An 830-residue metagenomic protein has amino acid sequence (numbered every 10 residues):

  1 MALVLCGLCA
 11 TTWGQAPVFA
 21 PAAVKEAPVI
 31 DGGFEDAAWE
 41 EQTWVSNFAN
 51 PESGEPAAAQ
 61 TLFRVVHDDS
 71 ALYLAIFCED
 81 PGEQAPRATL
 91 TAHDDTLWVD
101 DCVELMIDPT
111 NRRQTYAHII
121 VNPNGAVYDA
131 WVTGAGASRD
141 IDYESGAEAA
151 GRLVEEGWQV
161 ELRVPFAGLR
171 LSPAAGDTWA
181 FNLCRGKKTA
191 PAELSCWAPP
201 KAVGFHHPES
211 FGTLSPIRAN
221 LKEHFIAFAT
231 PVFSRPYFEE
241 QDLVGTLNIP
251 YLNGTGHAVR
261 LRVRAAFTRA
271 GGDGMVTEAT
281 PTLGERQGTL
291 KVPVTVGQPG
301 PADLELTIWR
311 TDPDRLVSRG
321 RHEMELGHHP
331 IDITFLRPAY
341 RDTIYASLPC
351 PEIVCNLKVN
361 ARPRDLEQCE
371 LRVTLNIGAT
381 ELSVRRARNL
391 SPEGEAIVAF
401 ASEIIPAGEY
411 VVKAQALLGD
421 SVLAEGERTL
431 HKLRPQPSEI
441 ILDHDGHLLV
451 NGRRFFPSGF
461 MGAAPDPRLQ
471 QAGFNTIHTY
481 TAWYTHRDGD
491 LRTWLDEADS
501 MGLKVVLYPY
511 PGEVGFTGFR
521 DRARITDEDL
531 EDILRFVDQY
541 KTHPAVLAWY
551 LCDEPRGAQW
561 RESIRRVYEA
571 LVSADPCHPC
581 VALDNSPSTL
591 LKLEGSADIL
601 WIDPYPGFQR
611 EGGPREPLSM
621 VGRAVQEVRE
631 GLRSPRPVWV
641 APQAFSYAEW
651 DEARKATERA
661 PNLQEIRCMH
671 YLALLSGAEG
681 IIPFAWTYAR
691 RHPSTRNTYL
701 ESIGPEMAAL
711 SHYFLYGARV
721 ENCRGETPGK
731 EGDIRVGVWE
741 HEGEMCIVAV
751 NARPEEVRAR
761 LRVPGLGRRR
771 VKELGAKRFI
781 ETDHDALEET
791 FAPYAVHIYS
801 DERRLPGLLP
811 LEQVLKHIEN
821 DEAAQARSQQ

Functional and structural regions predicted by a protein language model:
Q15-M275, A279, V294, D303-T307 (+1 more regions): Structural preference for beta-rich elements and adjacent junctions enriched in aromatics
S421-Q470, V581: N-terminal carbohydrate-binding accessory modules
D466-F536, W560-P579, R615-V621: Aromatic-lined substrate-binding rim segments of carbohydrate-active enzymes
E513-G518, V628-L663: Active-site clefts of carbohydrate-active enzymes
D532-E562, N585-L590, G595-G607: Active-site groove signature of glycoside hydrolases
W650-P705: Aromatic/acidic polysaccharide-binding cleft in carbohydrate-active enzymes
G729-L766, Y794: Carbohydrate-binding surface patches
D783-R827: C-terminal beta-strand-rich structural cap/linker in extracellular carbohydrate-active enzymes
